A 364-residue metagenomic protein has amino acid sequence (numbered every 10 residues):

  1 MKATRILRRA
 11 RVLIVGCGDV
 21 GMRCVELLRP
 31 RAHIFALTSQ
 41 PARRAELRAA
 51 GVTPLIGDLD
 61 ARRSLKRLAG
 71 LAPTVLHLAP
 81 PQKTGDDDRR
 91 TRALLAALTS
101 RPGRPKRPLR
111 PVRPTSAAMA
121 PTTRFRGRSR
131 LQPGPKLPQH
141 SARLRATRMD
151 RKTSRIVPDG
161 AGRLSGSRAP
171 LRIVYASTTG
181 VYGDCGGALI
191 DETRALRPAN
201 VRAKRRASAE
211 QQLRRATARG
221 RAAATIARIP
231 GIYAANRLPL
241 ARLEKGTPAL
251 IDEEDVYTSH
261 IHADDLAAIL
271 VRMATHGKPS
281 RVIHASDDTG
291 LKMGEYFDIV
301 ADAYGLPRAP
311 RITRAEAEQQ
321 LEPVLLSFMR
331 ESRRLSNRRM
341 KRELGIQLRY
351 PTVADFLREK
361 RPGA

Functional and structural regions predicted by a protein language model:
R8, A267-L325: Mid/C-terminal beta-alpha module of Rossmann-like enzyme folds, strongest in SDR-family dehydrogenases/epimerases
S39-R48, V52-A96, R110, A120 (+3 more regions): NAD(P)H-binding glycine-rich loop region in Rossmannoid oxidoreductase-like domains and their noncatalytic homologs
L95-P108, A117, F125, K152 (+2 more regions): Conserved Rossmann-fold NAD(P)-dependent oxidoreductase catalytic core, especially the SDR/UDP-sugar
T178, E210-A235: Conserved beta-loop-beta element that borders a ligand/cofactor-binding pocket
A207, R219-G220, I232-E244, R272-I283 (+1 more regions): Glycine/proline-rich active-site loop of Rossmann-fold NAD(P)-dependent oxidoreductases
A241-I261, D265: A conserved pocket-lining segment of Rossmann-fold NAD(P)-dependent short-chain dehydrogenase/reductase
E318-Q347: Conserved C-terminal active-site "lid" loop/helix of NAD(P)H-dependent oxidoreductases that clamps the redox cofactor
P351-A364: Amphipathic terminal alpha-helices
